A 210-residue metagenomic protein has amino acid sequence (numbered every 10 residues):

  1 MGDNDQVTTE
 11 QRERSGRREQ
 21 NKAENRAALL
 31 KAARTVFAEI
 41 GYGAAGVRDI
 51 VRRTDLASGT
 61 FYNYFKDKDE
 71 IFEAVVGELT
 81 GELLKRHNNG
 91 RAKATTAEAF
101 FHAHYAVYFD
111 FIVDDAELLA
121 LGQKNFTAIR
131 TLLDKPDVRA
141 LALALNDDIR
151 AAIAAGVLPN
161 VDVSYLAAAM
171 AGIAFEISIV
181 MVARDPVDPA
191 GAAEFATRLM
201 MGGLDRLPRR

Functional and structural regions predicted by a protein language model:
M1-G16, D110, D114, L143-A154 (+2 more regions): C-terminal peripheral helix-coil segments that are non-catalytic and often amphipathic
M1-I40, V47-L56, E70: Basic, helix-initiating cap at the start of DNA-binding domains
E24-T35, E39, R53, E70-G90 (+8 more regions): Alpha-helical structural segments
T54-F65: Short hydrophobic/aromatic patch on the recognition helix
G81-L84, R130-V157, S164-A168, I179 (+1 more regions): Amphipathic alpha-helical packing segments from all-alpha helical-bundle domains
H102, V163-A171, A193-T197: Short, well-structured alpha-helical segments
L119-Q123, T131, V161: Short, hydrophobic secondary-structure boundary micro-motifs
